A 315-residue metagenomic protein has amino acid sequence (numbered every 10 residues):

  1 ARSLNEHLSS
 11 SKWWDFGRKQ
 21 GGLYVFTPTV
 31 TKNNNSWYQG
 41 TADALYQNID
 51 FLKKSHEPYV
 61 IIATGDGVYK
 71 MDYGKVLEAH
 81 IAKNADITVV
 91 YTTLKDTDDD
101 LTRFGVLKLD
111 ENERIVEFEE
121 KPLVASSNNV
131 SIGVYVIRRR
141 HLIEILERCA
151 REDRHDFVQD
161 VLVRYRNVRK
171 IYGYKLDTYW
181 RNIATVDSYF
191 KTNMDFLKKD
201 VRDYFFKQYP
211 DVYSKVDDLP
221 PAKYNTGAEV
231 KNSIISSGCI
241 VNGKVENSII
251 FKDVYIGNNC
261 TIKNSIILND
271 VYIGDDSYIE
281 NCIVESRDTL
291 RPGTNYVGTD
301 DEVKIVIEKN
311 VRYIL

Functional and structural regions predicted by a protein language model:
A1-F196, V306-E308, L315: Unchanged
R140, R148-L315: Left-handed beta-helix
